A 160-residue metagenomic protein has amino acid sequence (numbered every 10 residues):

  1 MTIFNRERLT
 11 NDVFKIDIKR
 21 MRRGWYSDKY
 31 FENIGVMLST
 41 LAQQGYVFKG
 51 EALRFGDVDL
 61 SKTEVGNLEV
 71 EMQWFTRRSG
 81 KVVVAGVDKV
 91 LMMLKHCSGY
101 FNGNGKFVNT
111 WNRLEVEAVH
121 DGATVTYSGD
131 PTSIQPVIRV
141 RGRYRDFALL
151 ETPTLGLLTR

Functional and structural regions predicted by a protein language model:
M1-R160: Ordered alpha/beta subdomains of enzyme catalytic regions
